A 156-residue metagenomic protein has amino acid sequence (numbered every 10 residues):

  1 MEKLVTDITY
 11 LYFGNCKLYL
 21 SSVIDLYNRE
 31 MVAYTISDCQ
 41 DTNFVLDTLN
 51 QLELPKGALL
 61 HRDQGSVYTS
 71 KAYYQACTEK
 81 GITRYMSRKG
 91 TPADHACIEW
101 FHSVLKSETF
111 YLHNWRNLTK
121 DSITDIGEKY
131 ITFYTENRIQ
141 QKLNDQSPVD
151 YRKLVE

Functional and structural regions predicted by a protein language model:
M1-S22, N43-D47, P55-G57: Mobile-element integrase/transposase regions, centering on the N-terminal DNA-binding/Zn-coordinating module
D7, V23, R29, L49 (+8 more regions): Mobile genetic element proteins and their domesticated derivatives, centered on retroelements and DNA transposons
F13, M31, T69: Conserved protein kinase catalytic core
D25-N28, I36-D41: A short acidic/small-residue loop/turn micro-motif
E30-Y34, Y85-S87, Y111-H113: Short small-residue beta-strand/loop micro-motif enriched in glycine and branched aliphatics
T42, G90, S147: Residue-level "edge-of-site" marker
R62-Q64, S70-Y73, R84-S107, T119-T124 (+1 more regions): RNase H-like two-metal-ion nuclease catalytic core shared by retroviral integrases and related mobile-element nucleases
T78-I82, L105-E156: C-terminal domain-tail junction helix/linker
